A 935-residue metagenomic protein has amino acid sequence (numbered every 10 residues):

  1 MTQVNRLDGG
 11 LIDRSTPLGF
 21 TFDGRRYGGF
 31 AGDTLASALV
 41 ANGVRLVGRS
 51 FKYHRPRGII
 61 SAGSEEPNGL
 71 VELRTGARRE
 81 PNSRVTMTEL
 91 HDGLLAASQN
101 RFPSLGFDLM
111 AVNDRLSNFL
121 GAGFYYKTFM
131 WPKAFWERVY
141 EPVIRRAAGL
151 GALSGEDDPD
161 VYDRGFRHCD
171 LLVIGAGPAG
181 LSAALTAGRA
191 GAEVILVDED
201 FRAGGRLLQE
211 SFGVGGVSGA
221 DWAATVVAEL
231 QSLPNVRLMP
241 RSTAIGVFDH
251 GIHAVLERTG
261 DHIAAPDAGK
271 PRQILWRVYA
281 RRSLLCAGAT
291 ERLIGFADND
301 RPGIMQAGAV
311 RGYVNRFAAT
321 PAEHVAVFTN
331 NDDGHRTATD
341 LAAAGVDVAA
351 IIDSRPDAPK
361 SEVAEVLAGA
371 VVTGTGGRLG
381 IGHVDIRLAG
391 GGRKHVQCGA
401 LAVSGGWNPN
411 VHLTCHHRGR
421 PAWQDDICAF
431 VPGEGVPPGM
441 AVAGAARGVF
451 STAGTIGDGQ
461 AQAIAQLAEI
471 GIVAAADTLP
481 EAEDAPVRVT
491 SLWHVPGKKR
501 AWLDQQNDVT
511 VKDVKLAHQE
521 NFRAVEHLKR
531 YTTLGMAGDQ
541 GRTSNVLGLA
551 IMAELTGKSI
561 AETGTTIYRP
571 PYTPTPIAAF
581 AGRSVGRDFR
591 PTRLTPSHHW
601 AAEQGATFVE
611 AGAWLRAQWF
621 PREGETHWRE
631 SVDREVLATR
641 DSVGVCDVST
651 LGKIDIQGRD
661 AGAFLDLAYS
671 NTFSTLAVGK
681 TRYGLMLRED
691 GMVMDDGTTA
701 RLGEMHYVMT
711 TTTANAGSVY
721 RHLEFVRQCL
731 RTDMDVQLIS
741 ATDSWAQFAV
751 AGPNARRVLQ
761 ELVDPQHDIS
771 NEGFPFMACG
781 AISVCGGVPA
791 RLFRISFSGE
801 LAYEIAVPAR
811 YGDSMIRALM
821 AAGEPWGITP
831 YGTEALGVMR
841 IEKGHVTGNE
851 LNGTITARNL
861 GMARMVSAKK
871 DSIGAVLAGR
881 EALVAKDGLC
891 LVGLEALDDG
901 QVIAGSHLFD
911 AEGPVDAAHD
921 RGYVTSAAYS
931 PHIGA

Functional and structural regions predicted by a protein language model:
M1-L594, S744: Residues forming the flavin
F22, L73, L388, A611 (+3 more regions): Structural motif
S37-V47, R659-L676, R757, E761-Q766: A short, contiguous, amphipathic alpha-helix enriched in charged residues
V197, A289, V436, F522 (+4 more regions): Residues forming anionic-ligand binding surfaces in small-molecule and nucleic-acid pockets of primarily soluble enzymes
C428, P486-V489, R634-D641, M686-D696 (+3 more regions): Short amphipathic beta-strand starts and helix->beta connectors
L547, E554-L687, M692-M694: Acidic, proline/glycine-enriched N-terminal capping motif
S597-H598, A602-E603, R616, G703-M705 (+1 more regions): Conserved, structured C-terminal
S674-M705, M709-F725: Well-ordered mid-protein domain cores that form the structural environment of catalytic cofactors
